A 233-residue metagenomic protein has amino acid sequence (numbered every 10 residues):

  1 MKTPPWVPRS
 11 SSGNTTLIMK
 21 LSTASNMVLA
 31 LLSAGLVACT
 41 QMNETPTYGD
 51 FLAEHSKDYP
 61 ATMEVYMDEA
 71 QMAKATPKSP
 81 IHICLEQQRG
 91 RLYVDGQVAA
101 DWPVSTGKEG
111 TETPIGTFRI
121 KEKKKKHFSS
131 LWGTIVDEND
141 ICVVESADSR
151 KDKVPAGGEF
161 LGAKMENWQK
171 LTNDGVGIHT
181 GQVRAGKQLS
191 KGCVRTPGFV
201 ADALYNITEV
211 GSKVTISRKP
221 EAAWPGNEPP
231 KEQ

Functional and structural regions predicted by a protein language model:
K2-T3: Polybasic, lysine-rich low-complexity intrinsically disordered segments
N14-V28: Bacterial N-terminal signal peptides that target proteins for export
A24, I81, W102, F118 (+3 more regions): A broad, low-specificity signal marking well-ordered, structured residues that form hydrophobic/aromatic
M27-L36: Bacterial N-terminal signal peptides
C39-P46, T111-I115, T134-Q233: Exported/periplasmic cell-wall-interacting domains
T40-F160, E166-N167: Cell wall/extracellular polymer interaction/catalysis modules
